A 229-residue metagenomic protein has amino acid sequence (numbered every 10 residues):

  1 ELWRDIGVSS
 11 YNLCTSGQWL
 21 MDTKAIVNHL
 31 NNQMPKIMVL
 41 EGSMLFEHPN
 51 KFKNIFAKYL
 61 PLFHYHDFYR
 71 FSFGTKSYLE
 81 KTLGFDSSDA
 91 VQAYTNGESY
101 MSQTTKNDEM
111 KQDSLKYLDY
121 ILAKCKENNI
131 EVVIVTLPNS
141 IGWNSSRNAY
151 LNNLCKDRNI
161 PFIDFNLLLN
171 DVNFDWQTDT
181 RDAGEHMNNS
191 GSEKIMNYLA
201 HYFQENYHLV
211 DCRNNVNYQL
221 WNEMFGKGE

Functional and structural regions predicted by a protein language model:
E1-N32, I37: Serine-esterase "nucleophile elbow" of acetyl-processing enzymes
W3, C125, L154-C155: A generic structural signal for well-ordered alpha-helical segments
V8-S9, Q33-I37, K126-V133, R158-P161: Loop/turn elements at helix/coil->beta-strand transitions in domains of secreted/extracellular proteins
L13-T15, E41-S43, V135-P138, F165-L168 (+1 more regions): Active-site-proximal beta-strand/loop segments in catalytic clefts of secreted hydrolases
S16-M21, M110-Q112, S140-S146: Acidic-and-aromatic substrate-binding clefts and catalytic sites of carbohydrate-active enzymes
I37, E41-E131, C212-E229: Secreted/periplasmic serine-hydrolase-like ester/acetyl group-modifying domain
V132-V135, Y150-Q177, Y198: Extracellular serine-dependent O-acyl
T180-W221: Histidine-centered active-site loop/cap adjacent to the catalytic His in serine esterases/O-acetyl transfer systems
